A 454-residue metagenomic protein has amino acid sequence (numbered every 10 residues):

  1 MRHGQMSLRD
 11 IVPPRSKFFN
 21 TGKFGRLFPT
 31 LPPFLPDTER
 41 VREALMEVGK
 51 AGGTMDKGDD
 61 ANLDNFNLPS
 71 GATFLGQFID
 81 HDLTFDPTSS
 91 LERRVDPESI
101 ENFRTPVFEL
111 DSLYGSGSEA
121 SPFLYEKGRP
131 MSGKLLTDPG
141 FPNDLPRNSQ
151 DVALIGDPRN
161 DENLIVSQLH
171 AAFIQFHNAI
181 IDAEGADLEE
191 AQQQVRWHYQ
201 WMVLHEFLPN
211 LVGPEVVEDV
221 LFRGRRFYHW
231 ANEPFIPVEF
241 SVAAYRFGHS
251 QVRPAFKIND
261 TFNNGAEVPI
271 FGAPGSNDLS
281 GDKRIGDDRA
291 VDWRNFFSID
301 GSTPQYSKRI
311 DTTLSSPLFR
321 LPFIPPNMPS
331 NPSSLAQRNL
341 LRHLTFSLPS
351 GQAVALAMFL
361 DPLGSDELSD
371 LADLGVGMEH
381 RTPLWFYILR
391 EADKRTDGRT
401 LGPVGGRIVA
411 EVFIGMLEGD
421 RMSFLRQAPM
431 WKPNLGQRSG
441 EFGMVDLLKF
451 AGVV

Functional and structural regions predicted by a protein language model:
M1-R159, N163-L164, D182-V454: Terminal regions of secretory-pathway proteins
I174-D182: Active-site nucleophile-adjacent alpha helix/oxyanion-hole segment immediately C-terminal to the catalytic cysteine
